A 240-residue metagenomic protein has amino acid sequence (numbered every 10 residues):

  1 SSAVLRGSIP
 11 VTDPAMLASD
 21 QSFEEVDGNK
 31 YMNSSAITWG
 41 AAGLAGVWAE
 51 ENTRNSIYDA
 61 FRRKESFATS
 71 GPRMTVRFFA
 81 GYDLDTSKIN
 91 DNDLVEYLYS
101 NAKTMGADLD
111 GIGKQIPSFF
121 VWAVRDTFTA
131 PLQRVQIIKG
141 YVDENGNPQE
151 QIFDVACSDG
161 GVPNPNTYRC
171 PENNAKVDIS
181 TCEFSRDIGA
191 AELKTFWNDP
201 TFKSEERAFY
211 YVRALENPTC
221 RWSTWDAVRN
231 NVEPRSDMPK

Functional and structural regions predicted by a protein language model:
S1-K240: C-terminal functional module detector
